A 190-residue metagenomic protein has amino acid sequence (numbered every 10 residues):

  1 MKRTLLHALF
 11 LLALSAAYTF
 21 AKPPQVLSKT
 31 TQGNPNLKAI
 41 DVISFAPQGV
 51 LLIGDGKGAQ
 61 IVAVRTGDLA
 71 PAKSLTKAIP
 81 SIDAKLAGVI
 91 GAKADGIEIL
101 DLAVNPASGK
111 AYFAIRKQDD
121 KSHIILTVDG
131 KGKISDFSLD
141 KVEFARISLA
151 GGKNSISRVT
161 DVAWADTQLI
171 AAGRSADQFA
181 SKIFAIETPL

Functional and structural regions predicted by a protein language model:
K29-I61, D101-A103: Beta-strand-rich domains and repeat architectures in extracellular enzymes and scaffolds, especially beta-propellers
T31-P35, G91-A94, L139-K141, A150-N154: Surface loop/turn motifs at the tips and blade-to-blade linkers of beta-strand repeat domains
A46-Q48, P106-S108, W164-D166: Residue-level detector of Asp-centered blade-edge/turn motifs that repeat once per structural unit in beta-propeller
V50-G54, A111-A114, L169-A172: Conserved beta-propeller blade signature
L52-D83, S122-H123, T127-D140: Beta-propeller domains
D55-K57, T66, R116-Q118, R174-D177: Short loop/turn segments immediately following the C-termini of beta-strands
L69-V104, S108, V142-A145: Blade-loop segments of beta-propeller domains
R116-D166: Asp-box/WD-like beta-propeller blade repeats and closely related beta-sheet repeat scaffolds
